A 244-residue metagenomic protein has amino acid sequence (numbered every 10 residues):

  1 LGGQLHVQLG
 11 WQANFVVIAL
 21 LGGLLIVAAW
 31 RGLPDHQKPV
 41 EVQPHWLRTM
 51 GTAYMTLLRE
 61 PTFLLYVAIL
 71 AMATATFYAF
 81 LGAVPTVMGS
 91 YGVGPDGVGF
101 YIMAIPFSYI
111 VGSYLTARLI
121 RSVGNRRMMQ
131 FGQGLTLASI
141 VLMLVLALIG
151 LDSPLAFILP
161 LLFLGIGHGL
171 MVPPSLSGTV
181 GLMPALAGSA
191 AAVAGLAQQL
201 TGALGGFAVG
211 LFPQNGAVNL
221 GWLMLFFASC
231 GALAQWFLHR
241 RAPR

Functional and structural regions predicted by a protein language model:
L1-L33: Helix-loop-helix hairpin linking two adjacent transmembrane segments in secondary transporters
L1-L9, M88-G89, L119-I120, A208-G216: Interfacial helix-cap and linker-helix signal at transmembrane-aqueous boundaries of multi-pass secondary transporters
V27-P44, L238-R244: Helix-loop junctions on the cytosolic side of multi-pass membrane transporters, especially the intracellular loop
P34-Y66: Juxtamembrane intracellular "pre-TM" segments in multi-pass secondary transporters
R59-T76, L162: Pair of pore-lining "gating" transmembrane helices in MFS-fold secondary transporters
G112-R127: Helix-to-loop junctions at the C-terminal end of transmembrane segments in multipass secondary transporters
R127-P174: C-terminal transmembrane helical hairpin of 12-TM major facilitator-type secondary transporters
L176-Q214, L223-M224: A late C-terminal transmembrane helix in Major Facilitator Superfamily
